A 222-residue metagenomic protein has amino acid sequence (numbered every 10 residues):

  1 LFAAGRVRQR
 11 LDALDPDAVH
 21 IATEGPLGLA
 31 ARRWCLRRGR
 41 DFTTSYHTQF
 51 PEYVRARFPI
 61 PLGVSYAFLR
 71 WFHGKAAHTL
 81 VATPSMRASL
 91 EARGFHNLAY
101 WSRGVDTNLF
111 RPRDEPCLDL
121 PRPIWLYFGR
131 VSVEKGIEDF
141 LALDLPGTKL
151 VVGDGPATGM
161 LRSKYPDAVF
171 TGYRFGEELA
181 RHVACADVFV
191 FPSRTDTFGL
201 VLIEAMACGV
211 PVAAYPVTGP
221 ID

Functional and structural regions predicted by a protein language model:
F2, D41-T43, F50-W71, V81: Nucleotide-sugar donor phosphate/pyrophosphate-binding loop at the beta->alpha transition of glycosyltransferases
L11, H73, R181-A186: Short alpha-helical donor nucleotide-sugar binding micro-motif in glycosyltransferases
E24, R194: Aromatic "clamp/platform" in nucleotide-sugar-dependent glycosyltransferases that forms part of the donor/acceptor
Y66-R113, F170: Donor nucleotide-sugar binding/catalytic pocket of nucleotide-sugar-dependent glycosyltransferases
C117-P146, L150: Conserved donor-binding/catalytic core segment of Leloir-type glycosyltransferases
L141, G199-L202, P220: Short glycine/serine-rich donor-binding loops of glycosyltransferases
T158-E177: Nucleotide-activated donor-binding/catalytic signature segment of Leloir-type glycosyltransferases, i.e., the conserved
P211-A214: Short hydrophobic beta-strand element within catalytic cores of glycosyltransferases and related nucleotide-activated
